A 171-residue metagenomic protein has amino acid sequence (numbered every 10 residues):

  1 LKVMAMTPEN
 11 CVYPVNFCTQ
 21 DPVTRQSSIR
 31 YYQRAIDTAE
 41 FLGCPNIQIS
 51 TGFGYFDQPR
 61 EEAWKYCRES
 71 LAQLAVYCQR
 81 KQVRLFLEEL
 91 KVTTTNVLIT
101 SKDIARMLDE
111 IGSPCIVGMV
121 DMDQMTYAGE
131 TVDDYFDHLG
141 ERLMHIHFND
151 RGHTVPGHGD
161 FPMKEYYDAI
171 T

Functional and structural regions predicted by a protein language model:
L1-V3: Short, structured active-site "lid" loops
A5-N10, I49-T51, L87-E89, G118-Q124 (+1 more regions): A cross-domain feature marking catalytic cores of carbohydrate-active enzymes and several ubiquitous metabolic/repair
E9, F56, F161-M163: Short, electropositive, low-hydrophobicity segments enriched in small/polar residues
F17-V117, Y127: Active-site acidic/histidine proton-transfer and metal-coordination neighborhood in alpha/beta enzyme cores
G43-P45, L98-V120, M125-T171: Histidine-acidic metal/acid-base catalytic patches
